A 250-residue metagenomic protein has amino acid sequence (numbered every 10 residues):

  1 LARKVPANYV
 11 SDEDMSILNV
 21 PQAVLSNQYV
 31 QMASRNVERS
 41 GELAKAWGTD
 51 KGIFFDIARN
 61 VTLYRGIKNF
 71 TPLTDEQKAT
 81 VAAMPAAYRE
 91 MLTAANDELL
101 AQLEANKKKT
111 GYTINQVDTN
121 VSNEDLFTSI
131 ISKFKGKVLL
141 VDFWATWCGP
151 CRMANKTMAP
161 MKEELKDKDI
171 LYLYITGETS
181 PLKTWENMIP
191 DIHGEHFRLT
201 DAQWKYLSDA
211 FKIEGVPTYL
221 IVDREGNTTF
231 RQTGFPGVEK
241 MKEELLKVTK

Functional and structural regions predicted by a protein language model:
L1-K133: Oxidative protein folding and maturation machinery
N106, T110-T113, V121-I130, K137 (+5 more regions): Hydrophobic, well-ordered secondary-structure segments that either form specific early membrane-associated helices used
E124, T128, N155-K162, L182 (+4 more regions): Extracytoplasmic/secreted envelope proteins and their assembly/folding machinery, especially bacterial periplasmic
K137-L139, F143-W147, G215: Short pre-active-site segment immediately N-terminal to redox-active cysteine/selenocysteine motifs in thiol-based
K137-V138, N155-I175, K247-T249: Conserved helix-turn-beta segment immediately C-terminal to the redox Cys motif in thioredoxin-like folds
F143-P160: Conserved redox-active cysteine motifs that mediate thiol-disulfide chemistry, especially di-cysteine Cys-X(1-2)-Cys
E163-W204, D209, I213-V216: Conserved segment of the thioredoxin-like fold in thiol-based oxidoreductases
A202-L246: Thiol/disulfide oxidoreductase modules built on the thioredoxin-like
